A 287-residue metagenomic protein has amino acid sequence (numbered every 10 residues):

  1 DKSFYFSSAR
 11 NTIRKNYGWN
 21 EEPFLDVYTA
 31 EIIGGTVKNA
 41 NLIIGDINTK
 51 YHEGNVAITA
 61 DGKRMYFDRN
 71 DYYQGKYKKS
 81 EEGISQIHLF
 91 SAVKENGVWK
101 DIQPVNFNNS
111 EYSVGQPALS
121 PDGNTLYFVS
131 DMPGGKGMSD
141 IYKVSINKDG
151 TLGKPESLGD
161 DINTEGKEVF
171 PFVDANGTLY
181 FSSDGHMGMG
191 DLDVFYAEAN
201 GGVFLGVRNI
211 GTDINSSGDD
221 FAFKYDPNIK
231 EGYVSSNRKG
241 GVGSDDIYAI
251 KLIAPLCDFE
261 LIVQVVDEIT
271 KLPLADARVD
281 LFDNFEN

Functional and structural regions predicted by a protein language model:
D1-Q264, E268-T270, L274, R278 (+1 more regions): Short, conserved micro-motifs composed of acidic
